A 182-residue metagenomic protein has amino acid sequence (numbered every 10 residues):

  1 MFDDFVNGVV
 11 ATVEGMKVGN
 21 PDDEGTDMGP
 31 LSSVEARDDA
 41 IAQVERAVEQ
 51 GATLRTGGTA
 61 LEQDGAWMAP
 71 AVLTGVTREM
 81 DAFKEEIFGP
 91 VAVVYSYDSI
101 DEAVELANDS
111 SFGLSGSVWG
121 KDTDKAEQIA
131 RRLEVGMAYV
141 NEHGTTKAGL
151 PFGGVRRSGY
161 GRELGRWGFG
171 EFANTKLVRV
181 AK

Functional and structural regions predicted by a protein language model:
M1-T77, L106, V140: ALDH superfamily catalytic-core signature
E14-V18, A60, W67-K182: Conserved C-terminal structural/oligomerization subdomain of aldehyde/semialdehyde dehydrogenase
